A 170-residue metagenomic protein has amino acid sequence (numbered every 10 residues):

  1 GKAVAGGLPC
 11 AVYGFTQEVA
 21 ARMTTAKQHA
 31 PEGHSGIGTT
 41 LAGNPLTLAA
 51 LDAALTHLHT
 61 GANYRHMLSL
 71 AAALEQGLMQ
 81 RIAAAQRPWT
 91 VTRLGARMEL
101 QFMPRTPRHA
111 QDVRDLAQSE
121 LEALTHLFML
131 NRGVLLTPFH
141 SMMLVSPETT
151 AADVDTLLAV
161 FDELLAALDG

Functional and structural regions predicted by a protein language model:
G1-G170: Conserved N-terminal phosphate-binding loop of PLP-dependent enzymes in the Aspartate aminotransferase
